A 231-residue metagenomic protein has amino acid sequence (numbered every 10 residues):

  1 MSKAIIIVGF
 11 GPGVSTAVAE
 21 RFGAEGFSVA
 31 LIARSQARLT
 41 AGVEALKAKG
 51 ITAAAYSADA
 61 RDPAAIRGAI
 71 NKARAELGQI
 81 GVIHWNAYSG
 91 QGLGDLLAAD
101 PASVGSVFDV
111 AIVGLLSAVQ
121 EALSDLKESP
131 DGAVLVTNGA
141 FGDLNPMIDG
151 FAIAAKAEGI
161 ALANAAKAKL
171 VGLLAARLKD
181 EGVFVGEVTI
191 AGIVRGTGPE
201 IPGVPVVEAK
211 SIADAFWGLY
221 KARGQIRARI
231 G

Functional and structural regions predicted by a protein language model:
V8, I80-S89, V136, G186: Rossmann-fold scaffold of SDR-type NAD(P)-dependent oxidoreductases
G11-P12: Conserved glycine-rich cofactor-binding loop
G26-A41: Conserved glycine-rich Rossmann-like NAD(P)H-binding loop of the short-chain dehydrogenase/reductase
A48-A64: Rossmann-fold cofactor-recognition segment
L97-L116, I160: Catalytic Tyr-X3-Lys loop
V107, K127-E128, A133-G172, K179: Catalytic loop of short-chain dehydrogenase/reductase
V110-P130: Amphipathic alpha-helical dimer-interface segment in Rossmann-like NAD(P)H-dependent oxidoreductases
A165-G231: C-terminal helical subdomain
